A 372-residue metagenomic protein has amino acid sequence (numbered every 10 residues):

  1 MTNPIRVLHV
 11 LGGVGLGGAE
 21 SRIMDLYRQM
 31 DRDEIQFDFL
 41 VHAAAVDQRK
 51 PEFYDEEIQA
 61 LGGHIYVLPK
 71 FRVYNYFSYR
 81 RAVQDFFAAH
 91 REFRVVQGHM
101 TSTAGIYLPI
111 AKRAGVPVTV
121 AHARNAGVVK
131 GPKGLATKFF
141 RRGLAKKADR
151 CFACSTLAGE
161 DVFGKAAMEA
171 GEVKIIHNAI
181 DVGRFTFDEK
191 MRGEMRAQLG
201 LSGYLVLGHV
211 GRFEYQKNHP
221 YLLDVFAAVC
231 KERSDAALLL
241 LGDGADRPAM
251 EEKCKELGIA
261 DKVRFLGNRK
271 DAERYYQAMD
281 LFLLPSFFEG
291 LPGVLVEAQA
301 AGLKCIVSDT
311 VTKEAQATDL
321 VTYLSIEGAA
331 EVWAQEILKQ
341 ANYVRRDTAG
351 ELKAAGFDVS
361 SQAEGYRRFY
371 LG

Functional and structural regions predicted by a protein language model:
N3-I5, H9-S78, F86, E172 (+2 more regions): N-terminal strand-loop element at the rim of the active site of nucleotide-sugar-dependent glycosyltransferases
E20-D25, L205, H209-A228, A245-E252: A conserved mid-protein helix/loop that constitutes part of the nucleotide-sugar donor-binding site
V83, T186-G200: A short helix/loop element that forms part of the nucleotide-sugar donor recognition site in Leloir-type
G98-A104, A123: Short His-centered aromatic/hydrophobic patch
A148-T186: A short, active-site helix/loop in glycosyltransferases that binds the activated sugar's phosphate group
E251-G267: Nucleotide-activated donor-binding/catalytic signature segment of Leloir-type glycosyltransferases, i.e., the conserved
N268, F287: Aromatic "clamp/platform" in nucleotide-sugar-dependent glycosyltransferases that forms part of the donor/acceptor
E314-V344, S360: Change "using UDP/GDP/dTDP sugars" to "using nucleotide sugars
